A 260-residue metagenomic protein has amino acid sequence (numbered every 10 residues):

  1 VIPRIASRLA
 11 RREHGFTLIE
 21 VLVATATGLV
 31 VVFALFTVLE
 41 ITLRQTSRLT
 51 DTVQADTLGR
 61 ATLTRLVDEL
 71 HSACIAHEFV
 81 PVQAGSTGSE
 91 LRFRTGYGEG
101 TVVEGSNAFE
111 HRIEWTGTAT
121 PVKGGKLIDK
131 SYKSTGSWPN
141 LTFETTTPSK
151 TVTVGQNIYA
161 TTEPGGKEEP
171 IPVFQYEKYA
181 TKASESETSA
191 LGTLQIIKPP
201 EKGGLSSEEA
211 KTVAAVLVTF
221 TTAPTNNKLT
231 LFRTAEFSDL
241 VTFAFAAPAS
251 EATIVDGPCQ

Functional and structural regions predicted by a protein language model:
I2-L9, H14-A73: Aliphatic-rich helix starts adjacent to a transmembrane/signal segment
P3, A160-Q260: Short linear sequence signals and composition-biased patches located at protein termini or domain-edge surfaces
R11-H14, S86, S106, T147 (+3 more regions): Short, solvent-exposed coil/turn segments
R48, L70-Y97: Short, glycine/small-hydrophobic-rich surface segments
A76-S89, T116-K123, I197-A214: Short, surface-exposed loop and linker segments with low hydrophobicity and enrichment for Pro/Ser/Thr
G88-L191, Q260: Type IV pilin-like appendage domain
